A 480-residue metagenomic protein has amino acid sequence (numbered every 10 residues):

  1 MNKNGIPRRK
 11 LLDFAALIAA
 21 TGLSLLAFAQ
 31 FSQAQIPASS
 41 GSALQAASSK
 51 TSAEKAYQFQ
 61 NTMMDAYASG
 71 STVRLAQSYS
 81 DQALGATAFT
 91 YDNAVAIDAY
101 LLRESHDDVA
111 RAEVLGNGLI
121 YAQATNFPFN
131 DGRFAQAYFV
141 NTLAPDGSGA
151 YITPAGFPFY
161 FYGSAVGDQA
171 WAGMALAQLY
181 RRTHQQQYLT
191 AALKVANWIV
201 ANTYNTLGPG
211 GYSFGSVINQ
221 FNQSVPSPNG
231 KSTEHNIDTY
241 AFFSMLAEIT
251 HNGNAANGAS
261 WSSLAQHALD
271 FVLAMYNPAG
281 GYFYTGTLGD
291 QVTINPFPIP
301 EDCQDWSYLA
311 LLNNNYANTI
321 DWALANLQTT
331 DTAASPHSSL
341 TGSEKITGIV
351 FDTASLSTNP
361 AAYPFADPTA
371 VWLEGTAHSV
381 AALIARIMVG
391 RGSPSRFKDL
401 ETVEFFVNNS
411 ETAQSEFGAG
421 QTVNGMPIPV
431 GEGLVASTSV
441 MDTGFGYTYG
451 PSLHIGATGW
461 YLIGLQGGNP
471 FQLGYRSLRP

Functional and structural regions predicted by a protein language model:
N2-I18: N-terminal secretory signal peptides and thylakoid transit peptides that target proteins across membranes
A16-A27: Bacterial N-terminal signal peptides
A29-A34: Boundary at the C-terminal end of the N-terminal hydrophobic targeting segment
S39-Y79, A86-Y91, Y121-F157, G163-G167 (+4 more regions): Extended ligand-binding clefts on enzyme/binding-domain cores
D92-L102, V114-G118, W171-A175: Non-membrane alpha-helical segments in proteins
A99-E104, A175-Q178, R182, M245 (+1 more regions): Alpha-helix exit/C-cap motif
A99-H106, Q304-D305, L311: Alpha-helical support elements that line or immediately flank enzyme active sites and cofactor-binding pockets
G163-W171, A175, L179: N-terminal glycine-rich cofactor-binding segment that shapes the pocket for flavin-like pterin cofactors
